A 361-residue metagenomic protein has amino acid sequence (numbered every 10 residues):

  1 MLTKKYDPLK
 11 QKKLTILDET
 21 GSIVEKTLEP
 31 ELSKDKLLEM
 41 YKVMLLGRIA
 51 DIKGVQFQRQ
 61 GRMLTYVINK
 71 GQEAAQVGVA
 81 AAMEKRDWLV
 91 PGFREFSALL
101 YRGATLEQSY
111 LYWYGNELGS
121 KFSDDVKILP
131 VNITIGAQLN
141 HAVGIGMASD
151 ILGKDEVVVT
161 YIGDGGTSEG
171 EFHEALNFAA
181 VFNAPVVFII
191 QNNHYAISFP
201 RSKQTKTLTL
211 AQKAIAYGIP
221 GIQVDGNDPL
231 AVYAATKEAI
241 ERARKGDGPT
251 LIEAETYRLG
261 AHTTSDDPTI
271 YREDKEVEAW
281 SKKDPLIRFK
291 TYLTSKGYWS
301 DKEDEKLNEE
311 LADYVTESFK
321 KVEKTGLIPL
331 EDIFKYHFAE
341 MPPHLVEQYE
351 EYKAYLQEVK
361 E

Functional and structural regions predicted by a protein language model:
M1-A74, G260, T269, D274-E361: Conserved acidic/glycine
K5-D7, V79-A82, E241-A243: A general structural signal for short secondary-structure junctions and capping/turn motifs
K13, R86, P249: A residue-level signal for beta-strand positions that form part of recognition/binding surfaces within mature
I49-I52, Q56-A184, P200-K206, A211 (+1 more regions): Cofactor-binding active-site loop characterized by glycine-rich and histidine/acidic residues
F93, A254-T256, H337: A general secondary-structure junction signal
G136-K324: Glycine-rich ThDP/TPP pyrophosphate-binding loop and its adjacent helix/strand module within ThDP-dependent enzymes
